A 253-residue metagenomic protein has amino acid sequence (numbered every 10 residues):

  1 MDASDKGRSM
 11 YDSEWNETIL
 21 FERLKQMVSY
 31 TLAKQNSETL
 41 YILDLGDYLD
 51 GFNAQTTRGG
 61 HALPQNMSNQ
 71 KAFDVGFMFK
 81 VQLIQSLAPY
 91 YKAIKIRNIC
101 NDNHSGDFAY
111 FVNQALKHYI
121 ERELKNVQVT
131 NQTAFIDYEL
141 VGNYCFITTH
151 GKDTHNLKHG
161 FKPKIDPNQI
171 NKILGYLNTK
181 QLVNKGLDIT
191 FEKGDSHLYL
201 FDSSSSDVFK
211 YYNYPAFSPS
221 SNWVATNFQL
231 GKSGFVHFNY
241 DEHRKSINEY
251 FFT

Functional and structural regions predicted by a protein language model:
M1-F79: N-terminal active-site segment of His-dependent metallophosphoesterases
M1-R8, I19-K25, Y110, H155-N156 (+3 more regions): A structural signal for the main folded, soluble domain(s) of proteins
S37-T39, Y91-A93, D188: A general structural motif
Y41-F52, A93-I94, I99-G106, F146: Short, internal active-site loops enriched in acidic
I42, D47, K80, D102 (+3 more regions): Divalent metal-coordination and catalytic microenvironments
L49-K71, C100-H118, D202-S204: Metal-dependent catalytic neighborhoods of phosphoester/phosphodiester hydrolases
F73-A88, R97-Y110, R122-F146: C-terminal active-site-proximal or functional interface alpha/beta core segments in diverse enzymes
K117-L124, Q128-F135, L140-I147, K152-T253: Conserved beta-sheet core of the metallophosphoesterase superfamily
